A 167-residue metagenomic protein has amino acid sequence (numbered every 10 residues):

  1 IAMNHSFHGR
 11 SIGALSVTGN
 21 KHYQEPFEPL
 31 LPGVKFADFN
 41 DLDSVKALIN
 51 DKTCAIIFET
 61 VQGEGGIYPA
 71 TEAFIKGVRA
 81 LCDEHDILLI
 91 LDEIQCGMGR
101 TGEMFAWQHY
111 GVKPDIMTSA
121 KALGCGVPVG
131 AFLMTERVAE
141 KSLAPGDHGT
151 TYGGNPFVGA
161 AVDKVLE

Functional and structural regions predicted by a protein language model:
I1-E167: Conserved N-terminal phosphate-binding loop of PLP-dependent enzymes in the Aspartate aminotransferase
